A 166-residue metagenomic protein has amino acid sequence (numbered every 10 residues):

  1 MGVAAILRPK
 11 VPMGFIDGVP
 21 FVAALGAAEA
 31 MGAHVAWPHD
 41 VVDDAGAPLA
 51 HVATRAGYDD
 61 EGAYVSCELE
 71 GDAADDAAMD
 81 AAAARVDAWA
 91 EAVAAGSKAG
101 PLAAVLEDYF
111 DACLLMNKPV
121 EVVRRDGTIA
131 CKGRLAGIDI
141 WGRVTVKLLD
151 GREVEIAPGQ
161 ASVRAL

Functional and structural regions predicted by a protein language model:
M1-L166: Catalytic beta-strand/loop module used to bind and position nucleotide/cofactor moieties in cofactor-attachment
